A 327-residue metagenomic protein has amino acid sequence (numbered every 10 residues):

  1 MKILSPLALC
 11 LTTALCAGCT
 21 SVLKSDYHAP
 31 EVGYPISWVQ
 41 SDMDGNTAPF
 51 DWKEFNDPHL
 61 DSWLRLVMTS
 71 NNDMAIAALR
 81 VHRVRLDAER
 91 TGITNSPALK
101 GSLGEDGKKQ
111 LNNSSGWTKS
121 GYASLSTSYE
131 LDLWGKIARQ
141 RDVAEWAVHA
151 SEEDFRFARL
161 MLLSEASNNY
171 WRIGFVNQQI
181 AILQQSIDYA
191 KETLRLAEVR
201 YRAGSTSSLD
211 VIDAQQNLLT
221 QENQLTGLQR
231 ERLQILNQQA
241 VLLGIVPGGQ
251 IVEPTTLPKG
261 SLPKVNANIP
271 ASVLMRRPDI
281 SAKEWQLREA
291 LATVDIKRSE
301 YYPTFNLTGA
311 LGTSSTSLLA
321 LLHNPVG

Functional and structural regions predicted by a protein language model:
M1-A8: Bacterial N-terminal signal peptides that target proteins for export
L15-G18: C-terminal motif of bacterial Sec signal peptides marking the signal peptidase cleavage site
T20-D87, P258-Q286: Bacterial Sec-pathway N-terminal export signals of envelope proteins
N95-T118, S128-F157, Q179, S281 (+1 more regions): Small/polar (Gly/Ser/Thr/Ala-rich) solvent-exposed segments that form structured loops/beta-strands/short helices used
G121-T127, I269: Hydrophobic, lipid-facing positions within transmembrane beta-strands of outer-membrane proteins
I137, W146, E153-I269: Periplasmic alpha-helical coiled-coil/stalk elements that build and connect Gram-negative outer-membrane
A282-Y302: Long hydrophobic segments that form regular secondary structure
